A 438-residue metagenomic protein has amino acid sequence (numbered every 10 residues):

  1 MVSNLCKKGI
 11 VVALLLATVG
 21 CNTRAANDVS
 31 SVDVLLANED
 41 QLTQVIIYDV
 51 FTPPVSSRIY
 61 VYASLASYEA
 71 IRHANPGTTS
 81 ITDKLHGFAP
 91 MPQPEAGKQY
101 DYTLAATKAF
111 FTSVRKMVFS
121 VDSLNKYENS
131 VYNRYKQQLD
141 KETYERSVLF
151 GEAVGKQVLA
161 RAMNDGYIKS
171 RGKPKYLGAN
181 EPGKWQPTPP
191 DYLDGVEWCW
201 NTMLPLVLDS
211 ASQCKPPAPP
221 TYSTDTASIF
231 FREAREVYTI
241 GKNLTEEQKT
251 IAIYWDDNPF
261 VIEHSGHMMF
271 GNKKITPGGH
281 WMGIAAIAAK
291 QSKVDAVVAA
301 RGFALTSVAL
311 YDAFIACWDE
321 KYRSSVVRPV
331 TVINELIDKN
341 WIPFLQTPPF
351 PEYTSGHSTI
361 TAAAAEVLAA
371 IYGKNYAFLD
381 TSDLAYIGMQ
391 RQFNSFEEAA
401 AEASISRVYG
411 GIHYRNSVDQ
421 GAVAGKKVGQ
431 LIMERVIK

Functional and structural regions predicted by a protein language model:
M1-I10: Bacterial N-terminal signal peptides that target proteins for export
L14: SAM-dependent methyltransferase catalytic region
A17-G20: C-terminal motif of bacterial Sec signal peptides marking the signal peptidase cleavage site
N22-K438: Acidic/polar surface patches and capping/hinge elements
